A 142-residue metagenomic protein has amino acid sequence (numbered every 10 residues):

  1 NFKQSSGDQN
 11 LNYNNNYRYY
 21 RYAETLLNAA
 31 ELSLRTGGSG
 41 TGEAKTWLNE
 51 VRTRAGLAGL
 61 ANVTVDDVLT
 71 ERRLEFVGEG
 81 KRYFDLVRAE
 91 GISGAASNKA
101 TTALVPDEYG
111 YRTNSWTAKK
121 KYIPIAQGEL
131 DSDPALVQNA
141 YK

Functional and structural regions predicted by a protein language model:
N1-R21: Flexible, polar/acidic helix-loop-strand segments at domain edges
F2, Q9, W47, V65-D66: Generic signal for short, ordered secondary-structure residues within or immediately flanking folded domains
N12, N16-Y17, R52, L60-K142: Long, intrinsically disordered, low-complexity segments
N16-E50, D66-V77: Extended, hydrophobic/aromatic-rich amphipathic alpha-helical segments that build helical scaffolds
